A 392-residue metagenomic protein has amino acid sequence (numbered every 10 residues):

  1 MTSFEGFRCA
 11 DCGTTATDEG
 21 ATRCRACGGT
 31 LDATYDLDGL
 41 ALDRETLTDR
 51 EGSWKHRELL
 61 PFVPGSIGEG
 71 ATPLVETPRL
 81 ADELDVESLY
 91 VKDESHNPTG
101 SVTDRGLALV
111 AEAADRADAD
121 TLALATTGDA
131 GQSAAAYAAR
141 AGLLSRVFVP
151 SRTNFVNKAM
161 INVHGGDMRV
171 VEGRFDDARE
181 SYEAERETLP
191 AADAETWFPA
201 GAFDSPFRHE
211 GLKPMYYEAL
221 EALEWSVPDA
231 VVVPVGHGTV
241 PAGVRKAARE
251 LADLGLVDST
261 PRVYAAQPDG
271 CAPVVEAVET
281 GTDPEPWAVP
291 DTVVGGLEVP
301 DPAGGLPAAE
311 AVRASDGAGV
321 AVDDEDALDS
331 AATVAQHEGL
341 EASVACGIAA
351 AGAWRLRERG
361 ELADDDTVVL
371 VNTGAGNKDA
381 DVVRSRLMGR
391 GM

Functional and structural regions predicted by a protein language model:
M1-M392: PLP-dependent amino-acid enzyme catalytic core
